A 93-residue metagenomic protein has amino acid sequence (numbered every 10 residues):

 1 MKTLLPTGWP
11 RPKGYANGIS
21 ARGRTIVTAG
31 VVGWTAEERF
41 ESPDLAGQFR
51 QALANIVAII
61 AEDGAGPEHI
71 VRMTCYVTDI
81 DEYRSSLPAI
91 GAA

Functional and structural regions predicted by a protein language model:
M1-R72, V77-A93: N-terminal presequence-like segments and the immediate start of the first folded domain
